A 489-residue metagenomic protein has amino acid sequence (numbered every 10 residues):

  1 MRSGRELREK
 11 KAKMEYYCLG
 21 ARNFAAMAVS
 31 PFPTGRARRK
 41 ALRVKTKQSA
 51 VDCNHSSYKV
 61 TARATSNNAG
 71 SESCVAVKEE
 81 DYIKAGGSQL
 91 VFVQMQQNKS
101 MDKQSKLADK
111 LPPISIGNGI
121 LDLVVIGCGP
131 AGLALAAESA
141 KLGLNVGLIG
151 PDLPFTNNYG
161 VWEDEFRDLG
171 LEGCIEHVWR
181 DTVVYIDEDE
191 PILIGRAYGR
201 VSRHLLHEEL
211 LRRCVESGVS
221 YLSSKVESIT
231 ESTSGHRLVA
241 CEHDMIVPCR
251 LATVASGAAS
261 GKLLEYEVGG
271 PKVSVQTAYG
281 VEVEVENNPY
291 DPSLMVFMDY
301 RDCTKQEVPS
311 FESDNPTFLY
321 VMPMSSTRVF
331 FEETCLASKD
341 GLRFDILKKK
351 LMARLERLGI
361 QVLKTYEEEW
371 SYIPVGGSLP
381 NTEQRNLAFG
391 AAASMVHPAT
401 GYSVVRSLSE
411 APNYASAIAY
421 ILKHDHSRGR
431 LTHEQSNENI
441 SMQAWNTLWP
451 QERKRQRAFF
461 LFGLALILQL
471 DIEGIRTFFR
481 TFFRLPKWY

Functional and structural regions predicted by a protein language model:
M1-A69: N-terminal chloroplast transit peptides
N98, D102-L148: N-terminal Rossmann-like FAD-binding beta1-loop-alpha1 element of flavoenzymes
A137-E188: N-terminal FAD cofactor-binding segment of flavoenzymes
E138, R213-L363, P374, L379 (+1 more regions): Predominantly flavin-linked oxidoreductase catalytic cores and closely associated redox partners
P316, W370-F389, P450-A458, L468-D471: FAD-binding beta-loop-beta segment adjacent to the flavin cofactor pocket
K339-E369, E410-W445: Flavin-binding catalytic cores
M395-P412: A conserved FAD-binding loop/helix module that cradles the flavin
A415-Y489: Long, low-complexity C-terminal extensions of enzymes
